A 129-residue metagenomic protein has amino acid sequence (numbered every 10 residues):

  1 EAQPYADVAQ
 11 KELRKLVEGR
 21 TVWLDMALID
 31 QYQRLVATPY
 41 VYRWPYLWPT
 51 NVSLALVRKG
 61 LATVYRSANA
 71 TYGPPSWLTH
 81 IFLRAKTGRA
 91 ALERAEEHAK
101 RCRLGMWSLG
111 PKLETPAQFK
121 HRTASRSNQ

Functional and structural regions predicted by a protein language model:
E1-Q129: Small beta-barrel nucleic-acid-binding modules, primarily SNase/OB-fold domains and secondarily Tudor-like barrels
